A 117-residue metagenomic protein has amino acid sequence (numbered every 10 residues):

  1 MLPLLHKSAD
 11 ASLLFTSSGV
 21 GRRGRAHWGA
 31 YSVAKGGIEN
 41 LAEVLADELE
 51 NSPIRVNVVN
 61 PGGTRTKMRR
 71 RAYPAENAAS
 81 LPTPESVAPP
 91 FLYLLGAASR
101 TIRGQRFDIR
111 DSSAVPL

Functional and structural regions predicted by a protein language model:
M1-A9: A short helix-coil junction within the Rossmann-fold of NAD(P)-dependent oxidoreductases
P3, D47-E48: Alpha-helical segment proximal to the catalytic Tyr-Lys
L5, A42-E43, A88-F91: Short-chain dehydrogenase/reductase
S18: Residue(s) in the substrate-gating loop at a strand-loop-helix junction that position the organic substrate next
R23-G29: Active-site loop immediately N-terminal to the catalytic Tyr-X3-Lys motif of short-chain dehydrogenase/reductase
Y31, E39: Catalytic tyrosine of NAD(P)H-dependent dehydrogenase/reductases that use a Tyr as the general acid/base
A34: Active-site helix of classical SDR
I54, V58, T66, A75-L117: C-terminal helical subdomain
